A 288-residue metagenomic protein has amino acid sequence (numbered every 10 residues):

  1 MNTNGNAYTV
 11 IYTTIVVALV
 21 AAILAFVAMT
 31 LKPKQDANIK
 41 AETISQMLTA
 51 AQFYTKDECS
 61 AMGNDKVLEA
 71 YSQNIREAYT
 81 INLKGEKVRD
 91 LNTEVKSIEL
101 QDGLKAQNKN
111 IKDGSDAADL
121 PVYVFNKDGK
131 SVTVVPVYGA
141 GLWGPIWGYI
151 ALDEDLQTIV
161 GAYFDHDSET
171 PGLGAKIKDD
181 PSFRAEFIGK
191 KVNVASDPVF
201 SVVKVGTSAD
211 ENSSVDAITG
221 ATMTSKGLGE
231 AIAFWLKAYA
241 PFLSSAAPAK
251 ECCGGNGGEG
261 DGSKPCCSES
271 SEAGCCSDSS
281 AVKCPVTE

Functional and structural regions predicted by a protein language model:
N2-C252, C284-E288: Flexible, solvent-exposed loop/hinge segments and secondary-structure transition points
K250-E288: Intrinsically disordered, low-complexity terminal tails/loops enriched in metal-binding residues
